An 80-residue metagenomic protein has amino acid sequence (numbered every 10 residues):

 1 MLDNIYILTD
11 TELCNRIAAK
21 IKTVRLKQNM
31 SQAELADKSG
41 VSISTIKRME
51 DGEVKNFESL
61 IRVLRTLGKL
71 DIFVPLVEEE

Functional and structural regions predicted by a protein language model:
M1-R16, L70-E80: N-terminal flexible/basic segments that precede or flank functional cores
I17, Q28, N56: Flexible coil/turn residues that form the inter-helical turn or adjacent wing/linker of helix-turn-helix
I21, Q32, I43, F57-L60: Helix-turn-helix DNA-binding elements, focusing on the entry/boundary residues of the two helices that contact DNA
K22, L26, D37, R65: Short polybasic/polar patches that bind polyanions
N29-K47: Short alpha-helical DNA-recognition segment
E53-T66: Short, basic-rich loop-to-helix N-cap that marks the start of a DNA-contacting helix
